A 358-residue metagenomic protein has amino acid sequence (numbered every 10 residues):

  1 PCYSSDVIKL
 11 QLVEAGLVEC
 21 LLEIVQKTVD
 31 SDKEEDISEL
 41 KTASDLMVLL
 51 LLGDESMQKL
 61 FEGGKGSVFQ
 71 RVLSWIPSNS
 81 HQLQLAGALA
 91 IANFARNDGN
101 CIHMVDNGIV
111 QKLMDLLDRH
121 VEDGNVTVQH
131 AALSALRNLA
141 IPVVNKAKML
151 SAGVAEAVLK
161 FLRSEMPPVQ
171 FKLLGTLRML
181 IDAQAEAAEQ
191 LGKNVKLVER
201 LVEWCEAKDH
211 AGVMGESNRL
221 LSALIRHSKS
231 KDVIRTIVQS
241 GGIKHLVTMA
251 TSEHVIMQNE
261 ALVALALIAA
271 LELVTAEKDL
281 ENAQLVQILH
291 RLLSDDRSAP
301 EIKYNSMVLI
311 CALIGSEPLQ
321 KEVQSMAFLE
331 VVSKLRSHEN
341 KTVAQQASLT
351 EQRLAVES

Functional and structural regions predicted by a protein language model:
P1-L10, E23-I24: Intrinsically disordered, serine/threonine- and proline-rich low-complexity regions of large eukaryotic regulatory
P1-Y3, E14-A15, V29-L52, P77-R96 (+12 more regions): Alpha-helical solenoid repeats of the armadillo/HEAT superfamily in eukaryotic scaffolding/adaptor proteins
L10, K59, I102, A147 (+4 more regions): Recurring C-terminal helix/loop segment of individual leucine-rich repeat
L17, V68-Q70, I109, V154 (+2 more regions): Alpha-helical scaffolds that organize eukaryotic protein assemblies
C20-V25, F69-L73, K112-L117, A157-L159 (+4 more regions): Buried hydrophobic core positions in alpha-solenoid tandem helical repeats
G64-K65: Helix-turn-helix repeat elements of alpha-solenoid scaffolds
